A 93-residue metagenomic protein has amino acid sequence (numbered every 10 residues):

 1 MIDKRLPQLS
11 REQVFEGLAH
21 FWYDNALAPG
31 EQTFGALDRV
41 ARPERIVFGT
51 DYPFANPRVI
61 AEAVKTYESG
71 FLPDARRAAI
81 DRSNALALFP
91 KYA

Functional and structural regions predicted by a protein language model:
M1-V47: Catalytic pocket-lining loop regions of alpha/beta-barrel enzymes, especially the amidohydrolase/enolase/GH5 lineages
L9, Q32-V47, P53-A93: Mid-to-C-terminal alpha-helical segments outside catalytic/metal-binding sites
